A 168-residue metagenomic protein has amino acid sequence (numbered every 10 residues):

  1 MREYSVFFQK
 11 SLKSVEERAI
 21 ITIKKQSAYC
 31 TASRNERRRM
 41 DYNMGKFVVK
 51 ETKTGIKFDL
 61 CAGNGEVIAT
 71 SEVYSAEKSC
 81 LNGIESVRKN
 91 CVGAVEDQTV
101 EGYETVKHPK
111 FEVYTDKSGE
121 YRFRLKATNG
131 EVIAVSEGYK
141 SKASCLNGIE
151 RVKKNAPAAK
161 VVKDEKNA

Functional and structural regions predicted by a protein language model:
Y4-F8, Y29, Y42: Aromatic (phenylalanine/tyrosine) cluster motif
E16, I20-T31, E36: Short, positively charged and aromatic/hydrophobic N-terminal segments
D41-K53, K89-K117, A159-A168: Intrinsic disorder/low-complexity detector
K46-T52, K57-Y74, G83-V87, K110-D116 (+2 more regions): A structural feature that tracks compact, well-ordered secondary-structure segments with a strong bias toward
C61, L81, N155-V161, E165: Mobile acidic interaction elements
I68-S75, V95-G102, I133-K140, V161-N167: Short, tandemly repeated low-complexity microdomains enriched for cysteine and small residues
K78: Glycine/alanine-rich phosphate-binding loops at beta-alpha junctions
